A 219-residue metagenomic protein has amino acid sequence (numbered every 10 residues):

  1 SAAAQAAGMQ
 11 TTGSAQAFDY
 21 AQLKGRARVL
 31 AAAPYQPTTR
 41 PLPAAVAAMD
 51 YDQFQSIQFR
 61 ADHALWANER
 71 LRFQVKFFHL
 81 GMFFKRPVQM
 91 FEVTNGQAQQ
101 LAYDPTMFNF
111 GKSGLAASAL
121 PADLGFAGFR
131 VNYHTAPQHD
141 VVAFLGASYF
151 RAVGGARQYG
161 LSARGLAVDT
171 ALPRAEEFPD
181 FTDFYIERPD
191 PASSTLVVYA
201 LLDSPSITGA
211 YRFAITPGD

Functional and structural regions predicted by a protein language model:
S1-Q10: N-terminal export signals
A3, V88, L196: A broad, low-specificity signal marking well-ordered, structured residues that form hydrophobic/aromatic
M9-A32: Short N-terminal segments immediately surrounding and downstream of signal-peptide cleavage
K24-V29, G128, A200, T208-G209: Glycine-centered structural positions embedded in regular secondary structure
R28-P173: Solvent-exposed N-terminal domain segments of exported/luminal and surface proteins
H79-G81, I215-G218: Short, solvent-exposed beta-strand/turn "edge" segments of beta-rich domains on protein surfaces
T94, P105, A200-S204, P217: A mature extracytoplasmic/lumenal domain signature
G160-A214: Extended, loop-rich substrate-binding clefts of extracytoplasmic carbohydrate-active enzymes
